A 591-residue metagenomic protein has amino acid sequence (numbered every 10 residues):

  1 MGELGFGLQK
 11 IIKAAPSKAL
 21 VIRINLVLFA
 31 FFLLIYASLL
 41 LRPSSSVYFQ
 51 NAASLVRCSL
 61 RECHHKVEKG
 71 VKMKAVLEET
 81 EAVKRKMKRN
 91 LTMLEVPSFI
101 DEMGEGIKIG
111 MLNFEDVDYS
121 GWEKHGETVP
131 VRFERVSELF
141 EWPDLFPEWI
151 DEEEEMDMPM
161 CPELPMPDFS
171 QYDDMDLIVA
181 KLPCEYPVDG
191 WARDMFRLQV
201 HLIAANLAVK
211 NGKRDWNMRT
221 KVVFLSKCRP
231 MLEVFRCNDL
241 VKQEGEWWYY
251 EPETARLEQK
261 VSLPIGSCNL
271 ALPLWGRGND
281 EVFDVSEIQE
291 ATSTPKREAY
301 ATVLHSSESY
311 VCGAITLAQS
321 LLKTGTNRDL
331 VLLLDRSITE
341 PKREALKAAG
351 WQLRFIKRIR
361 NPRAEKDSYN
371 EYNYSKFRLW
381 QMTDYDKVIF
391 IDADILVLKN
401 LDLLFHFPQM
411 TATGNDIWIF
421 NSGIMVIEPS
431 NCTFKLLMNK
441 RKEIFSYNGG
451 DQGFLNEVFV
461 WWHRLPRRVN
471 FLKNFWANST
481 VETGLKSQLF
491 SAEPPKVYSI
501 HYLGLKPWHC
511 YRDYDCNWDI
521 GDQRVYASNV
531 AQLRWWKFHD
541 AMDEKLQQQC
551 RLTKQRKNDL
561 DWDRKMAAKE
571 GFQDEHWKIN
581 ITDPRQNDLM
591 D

Functional and structural regions predicted by a protein language model:
G2-T316, R441-D591: A glycosyltransferase accessory/donor-loop signature
Y48-A52, L334-R343: Glycosyltransferase specificity loop/lid
V222, L330-V331: Hydrophobic/aromatic residues located in beta-strands of well-ordered beta-sheets within soluble catalytic
L225, L333-D335, R354-R358, L465-R468: Conserved beta-strand termini and adjacent loop/short-helix elements that scaffold enzyme active sites in alpha/beta
S320-R328: Short, acidic, metal-binding catalytic loop of nucleotide-sugar glycosyltransferases
R328-L330, D386-K387: Short active-site oxyanion
E340, A349-A364, S368-N431: GT-A fold catalytic core of metal-dependent nucleotide-sugar glycosyltransferases, centered on the diacidic
P429-Y447: Active-site nucleophile-His-acid catalytic modules used for acyl/amide transfer and hydrolysis across diverse enzymes
